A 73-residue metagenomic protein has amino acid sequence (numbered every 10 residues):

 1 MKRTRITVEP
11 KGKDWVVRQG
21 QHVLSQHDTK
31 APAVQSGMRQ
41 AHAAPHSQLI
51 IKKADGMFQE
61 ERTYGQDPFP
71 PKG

Functional and structural regions predicted by a protein language model:
M1-R3, A44-H46: Short beta-strand-initiation
K2-V23: Short aromatic-glycine-(Arg/Gly/Cys) micro-motifs in beta-strand/loop hairpins
T4, D55-G73: A cross-kingdom feature marking charged/low-complexity
K13, H27, P68: Conserved N-terminal glycine/acidic-rich loop preference
D14-V16, S25, I50, Q59: General beta-strand recognition
H22-H27, G65: N-terminal helix-rich module
D28-A43: A short, charged, amphipathic alpha-helix used as a generic interaction element across diverse proteins
P45-G56: A short amphipathic beta-strand at an alpha->beta junction
